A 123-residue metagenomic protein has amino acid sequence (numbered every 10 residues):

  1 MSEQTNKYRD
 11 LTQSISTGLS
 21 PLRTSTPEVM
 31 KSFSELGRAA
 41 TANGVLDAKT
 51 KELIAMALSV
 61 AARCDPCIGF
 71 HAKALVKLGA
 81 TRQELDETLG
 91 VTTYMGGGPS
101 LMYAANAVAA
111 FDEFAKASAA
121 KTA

Functional and structural regions predicted by a protein language model:
M1-T50, Y103-A123: Acidic, glycine/proline-rich low-complexity segments that act as flexible tails and inter-domain linkers
G37-R38, A55, A72-V76, L89-G90: Amphipathic alpha-helical segments within well-ordered protein domains
V45-A62, Q83-T92: Immediate flanking context of iron-sulfur cluster ligation sites
C64-C67: Short cysteine clusters
F70-R82, F111: Iron-sulfur (Fe-S) cluster-binding segments and ferredoxin-like electron-carrier domains, especially [2Fe-2S]
G79-T88, K116-A123: Charge-rich, acidic-biased intrinsically disordered regions
D86-D112: C-terminal structural segments of small proteins and small subunits
